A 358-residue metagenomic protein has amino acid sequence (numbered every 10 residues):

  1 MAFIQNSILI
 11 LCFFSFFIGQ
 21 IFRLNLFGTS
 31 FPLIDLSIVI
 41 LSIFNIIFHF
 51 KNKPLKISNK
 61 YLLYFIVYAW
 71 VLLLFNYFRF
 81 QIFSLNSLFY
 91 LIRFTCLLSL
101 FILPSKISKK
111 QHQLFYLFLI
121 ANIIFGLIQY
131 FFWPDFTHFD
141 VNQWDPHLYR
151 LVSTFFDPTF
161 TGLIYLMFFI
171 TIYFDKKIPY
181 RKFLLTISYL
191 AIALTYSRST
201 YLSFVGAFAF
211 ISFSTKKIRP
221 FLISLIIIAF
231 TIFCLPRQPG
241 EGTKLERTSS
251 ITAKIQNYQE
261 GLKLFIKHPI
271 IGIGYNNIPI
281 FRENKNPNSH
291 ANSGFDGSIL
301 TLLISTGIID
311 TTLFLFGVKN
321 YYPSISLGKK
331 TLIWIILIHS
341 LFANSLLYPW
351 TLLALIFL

Functional and structural regions predicted by a protein language model:
M1-F50, W70-Y77, I336-I338, A354: N-terminal signal-anchor transmembrane segment
R23-L33, L85, F89, S153-G162 (+4 more regions): Helix-loop-helix junctions and helix-breaking kinks within/between transmembrane helices of multi-pass membrane
I40-N45, I170, K329-L341, S345-L358: Transmembrane alpha-helices of multi-pass inner-membrane enzymes
N59-Y61, I178-K182, V205, A209 (+3 more regions): Hydrophobic transmembrane alpha-helices and their immediate junctions
Y61-L73, Q81-K106: Aromatic-anchored transmembrane helix interface
H112-F139, P146, S153-S214: Alpha-helical transmembrane segments of multi-pass inner-membrane proteins
I124, Y130, S212-S249, L262-K267: A membrane-periplasm/extracellular boundary helix in multi-pass inner-membrane enzymes that assemble envelope glycans
F136-D140, E241-K267, I271-T306: Long extracytoplasmic/lumenal interhelical loops at the membrane interface of multi-pass membrane proteins
